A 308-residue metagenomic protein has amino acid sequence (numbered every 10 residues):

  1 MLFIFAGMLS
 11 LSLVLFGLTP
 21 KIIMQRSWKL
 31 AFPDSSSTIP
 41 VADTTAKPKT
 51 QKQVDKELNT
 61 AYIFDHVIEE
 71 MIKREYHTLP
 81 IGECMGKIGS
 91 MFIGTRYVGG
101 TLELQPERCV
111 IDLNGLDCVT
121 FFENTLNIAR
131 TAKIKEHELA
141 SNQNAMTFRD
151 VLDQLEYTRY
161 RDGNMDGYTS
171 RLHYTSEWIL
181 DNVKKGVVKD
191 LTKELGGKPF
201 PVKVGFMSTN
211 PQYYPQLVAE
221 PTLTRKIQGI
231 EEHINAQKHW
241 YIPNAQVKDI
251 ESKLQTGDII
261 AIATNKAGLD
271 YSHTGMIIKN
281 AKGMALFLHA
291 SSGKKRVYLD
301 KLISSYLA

Functional and structural regions predicted by a protein language model:
M1-G7: N-terminal Sec-pathway targeting helices
S10-K47: Bacterial Sec-dependent signal peptides at the C-terminal "C-region" and cleavage site
W28, I72, Y76, P80-Y97: Sequence/structural signature of beta-propeller domains
P48, Y62-K73, R96-R108: Acidic/histidine-rich, surface-exposed loop or edge segments in extracytoplasmic proteins
E57, A61, T78-G86, R108-V119 (+3 more regions): Solvent-exposed, acidic/flexible segments
F92-N235, K279, G283, H289-S292: Acidic/His-rich structured neighborhood in mature extracellular/periplasmic domains
L223-K253: Mixed-charge, Lys/Arg-rich low-complexity intrinsically disordered regions
G257-A308: C-terminal soluble interaction/assembly domains
